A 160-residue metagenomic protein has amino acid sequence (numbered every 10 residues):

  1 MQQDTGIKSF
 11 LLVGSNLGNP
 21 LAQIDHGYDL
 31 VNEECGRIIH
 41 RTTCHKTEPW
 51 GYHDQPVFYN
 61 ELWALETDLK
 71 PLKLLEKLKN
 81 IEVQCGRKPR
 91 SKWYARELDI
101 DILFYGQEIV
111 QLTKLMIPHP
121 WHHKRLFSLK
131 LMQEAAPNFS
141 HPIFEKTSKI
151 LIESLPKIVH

Functional and structural regions predicted by a protein language model:
M1-T5, E34, D68, P142 (+1 more regions): Short, glycine- and charge-enriched coil/turn segments that flank and shape catalytic ligand pockets
Q2-Y28: Extended accessory regions or peripheral subdomains of proteins
I7-S9, R37, R125: A generic secondary-structure signal marking the coil-to-beta-strand transition
L12, A64-E66, Y105: Short hydrophobic/aromatic beta-strand micro-patches that form the beta-sheet surface supporting nucleotide- or nucleic
G18, T42, P49-F58, L69-E76 (+1 more regions): Flexible, gly/pro- and Lys/Arg-enriched active-site loops
Q23-P71: Short, surface-exposed acidic-centric catalytic microdomains
